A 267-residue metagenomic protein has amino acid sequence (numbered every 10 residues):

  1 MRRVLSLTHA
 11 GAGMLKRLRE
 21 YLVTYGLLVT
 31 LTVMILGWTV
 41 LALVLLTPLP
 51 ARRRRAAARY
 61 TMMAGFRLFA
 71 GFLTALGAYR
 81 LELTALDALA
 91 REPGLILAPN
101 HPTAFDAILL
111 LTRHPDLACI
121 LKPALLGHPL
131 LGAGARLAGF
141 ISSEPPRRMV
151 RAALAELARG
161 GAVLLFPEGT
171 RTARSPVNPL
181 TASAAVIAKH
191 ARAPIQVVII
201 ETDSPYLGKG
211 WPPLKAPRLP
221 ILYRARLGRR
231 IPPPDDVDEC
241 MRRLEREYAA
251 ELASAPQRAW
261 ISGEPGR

Functional and structural regions predicted by a protein language model:
L7-L95: Membrane-anchoring hydrophobic helices of lipid-metabolizing enzymes
T8-M14, L18, R147-R267: Non-catalytic C-terminal accessory region of glycerolipid acyltransferases and related lyso-lipid remodeling enzymes
L43-A64, A75-L76, A90-P146: Catalytic core of membrane glycerolipid acyltransferases/transacylases, capturing the structured, soluble-facing
L76-T84, S143-R147, L207-G210: Short gly/ser/thr-rich secondary-structure transition/capping motifs
Y79, F140, A193: Short glycine/serine/threonine/alanine-rich loop segments
T84, L121-K122, E144, P167 (+1 more regions): Thr-Gly-centered strand-to-loop micro-motif
